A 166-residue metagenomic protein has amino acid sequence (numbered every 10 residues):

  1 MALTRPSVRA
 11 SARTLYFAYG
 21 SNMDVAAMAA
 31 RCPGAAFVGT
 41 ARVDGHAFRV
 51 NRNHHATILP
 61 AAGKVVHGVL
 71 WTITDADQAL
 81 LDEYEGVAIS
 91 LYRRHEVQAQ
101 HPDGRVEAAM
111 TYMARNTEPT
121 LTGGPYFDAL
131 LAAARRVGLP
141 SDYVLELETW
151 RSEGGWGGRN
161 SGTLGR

Functional and structural regions predicted by a protein language model:
A2-R166: Glycine-aromatic micro-motifs
